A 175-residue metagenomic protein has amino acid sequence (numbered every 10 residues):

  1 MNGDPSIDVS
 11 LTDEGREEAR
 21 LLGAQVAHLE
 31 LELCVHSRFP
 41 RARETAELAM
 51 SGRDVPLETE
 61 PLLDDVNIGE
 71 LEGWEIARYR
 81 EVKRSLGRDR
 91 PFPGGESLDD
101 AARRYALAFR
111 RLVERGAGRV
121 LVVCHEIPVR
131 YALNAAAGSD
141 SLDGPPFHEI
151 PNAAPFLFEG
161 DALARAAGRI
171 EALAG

Functional and structural regions predicted by a protein language model:
M1, G69-G73, N134-A135, I170: Short aromatic-enriched loop/helix-cap "lid" or pocket-rim segments at secondary-structure transitions that line
M1-R53, E96: Active-site-proximal alpha-helix that buttresses catalytic centers in soluble enzyme cores
V9-S10, S51-L107: Phosphate-handling substructures
A27-E30, L112-G118: Glycine-rich phosphate-binding loop signature in dinucleotide/nucleotide-binding domains
H36-S37, R103, V123-C124: Short beta-strand scaffold positions
G118-E126: Generic beta-sheet signal
S139-A166: Domain-level recognition of soluble alpha/beta enzyme cores, biased toward histidine phosphatases/phosphomutases
A166-G175: Acidic, His/Gly-rich catalytic cores of divalent-metal-dependent hydrolytic chemistry
